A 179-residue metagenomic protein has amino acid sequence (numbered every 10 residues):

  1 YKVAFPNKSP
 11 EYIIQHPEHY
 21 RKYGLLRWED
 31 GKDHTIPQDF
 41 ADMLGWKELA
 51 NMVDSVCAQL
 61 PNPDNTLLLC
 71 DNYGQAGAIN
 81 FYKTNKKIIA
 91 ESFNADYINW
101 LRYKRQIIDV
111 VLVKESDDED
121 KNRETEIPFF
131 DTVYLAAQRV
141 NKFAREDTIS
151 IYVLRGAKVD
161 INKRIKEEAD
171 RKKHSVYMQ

Functional and structural regions predicted by a protein language model:
Y1-Y12, R145, V153, N162: Short, charged N-terminal helix-start/capping segments
K2-I98: Short periplasmic/luminal acceptor-recognition loop of GT-C membrane glycosyltransferases, typified by
E48, C57, T84-K86, A90-Q179: Aromatic/acidic, Gly/Pro-rich catalytic loop(s) in extracytoplasmic/lumenal soluble domains of multi-pass membrane
